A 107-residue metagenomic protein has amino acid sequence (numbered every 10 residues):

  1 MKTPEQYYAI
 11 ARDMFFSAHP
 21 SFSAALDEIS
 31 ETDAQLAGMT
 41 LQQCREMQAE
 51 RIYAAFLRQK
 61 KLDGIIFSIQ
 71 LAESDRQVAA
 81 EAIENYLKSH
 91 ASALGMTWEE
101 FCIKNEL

Functional and structural regions predicted by a protein language model:
M1, Y8, F15, E46-A49 (+3 more regions): Short linear sequence motifs
M1-D33: Short terminal alpha-helical segments
A11-R12, H19, L26, L57-K60 (+3 more regions): Generic alpha-helical secondary structure signal
D13-M14, P20, R51-A54, E99: Short non-domain terminal segments
A24-K88: Acidic, low-complexity, intrinsically disordered interaction modules
A79-L107: Amphipathic alpha-helical binding modules
